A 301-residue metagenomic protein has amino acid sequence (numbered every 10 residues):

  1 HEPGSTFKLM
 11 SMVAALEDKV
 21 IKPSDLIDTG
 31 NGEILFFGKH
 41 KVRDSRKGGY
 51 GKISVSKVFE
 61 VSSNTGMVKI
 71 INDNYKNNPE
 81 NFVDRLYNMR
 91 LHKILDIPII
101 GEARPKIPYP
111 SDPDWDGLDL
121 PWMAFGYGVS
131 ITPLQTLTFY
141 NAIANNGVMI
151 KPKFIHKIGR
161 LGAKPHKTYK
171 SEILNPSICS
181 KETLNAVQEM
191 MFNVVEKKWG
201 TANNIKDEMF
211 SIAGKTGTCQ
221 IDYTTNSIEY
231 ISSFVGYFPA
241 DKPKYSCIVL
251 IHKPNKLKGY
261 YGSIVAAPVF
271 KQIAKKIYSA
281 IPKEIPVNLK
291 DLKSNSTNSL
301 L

Functional and structural regions predicted by a protein language model:
H1-S5, M10-K253, G262, T297-L301: Beta-lactam-recognizing serine transpeptidase/beta-lactamase-like catalytic domain environment
P165-I173, I264-L301: Short, gly/Ser/Thr-rich active-site loops of penicillin-recognizing serine hydrolases
K256-L257: Short beta-strands and strand-coil junctions in structured, solvent-facing domains, enriched
